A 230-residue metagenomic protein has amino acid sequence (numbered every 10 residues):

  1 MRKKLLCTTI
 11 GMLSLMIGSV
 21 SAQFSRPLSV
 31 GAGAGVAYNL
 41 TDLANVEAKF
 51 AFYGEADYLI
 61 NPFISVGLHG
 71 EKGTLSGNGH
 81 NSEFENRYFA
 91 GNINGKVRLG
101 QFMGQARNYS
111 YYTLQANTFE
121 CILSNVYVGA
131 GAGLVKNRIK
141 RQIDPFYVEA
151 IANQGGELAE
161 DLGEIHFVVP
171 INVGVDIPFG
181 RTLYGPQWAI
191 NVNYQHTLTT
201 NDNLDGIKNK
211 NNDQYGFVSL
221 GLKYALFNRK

Functional and structural regions predicted by a protein language model:
S21-D57, S65, G73: Short glycine/proline- and aromatic-enriched beta-strand/turn motifs that initiate or cap beta-hairpins
S25, N61-F63, G100-F102, C121-L123 (+2 more regions): Outer-membrane beta-barrel channels and translocator barrels
R26, V46-F52, E85-G91, I122-S124 (+2 more regions): Residues that define the transmembrane beta-barrel architecture of outer-membrane proteins
A32-V36, G54-Y58, I93-V97, A130-L134 (+3 more regions): Residues on the lipid-exposed face of transmembrane beta-strands in outer-membrane beta-barrel proteins
A34-L40, G70-S76, L99-Q101, A132-R138 (+3 more regions): Transmembrane beta-strands of outer-membrane beta-barrel pores
N39-D42, G77-F84, L114-A116, Q154-L162 (+1 more regions): Extracellular loop and loop/strand-boundary signature of outer-membrane beta-barrel proteins
P62-A152: Gram-negative (and chloroplast) outer-membrane scaffold detector with strong preference for beta-barrel transmembrane
L75-N81, Y88-A90, I177-K230: Predominantly the C-terminal beta-signal and adjacent terminal strand-loop region of outer-membrane beta-barrel
